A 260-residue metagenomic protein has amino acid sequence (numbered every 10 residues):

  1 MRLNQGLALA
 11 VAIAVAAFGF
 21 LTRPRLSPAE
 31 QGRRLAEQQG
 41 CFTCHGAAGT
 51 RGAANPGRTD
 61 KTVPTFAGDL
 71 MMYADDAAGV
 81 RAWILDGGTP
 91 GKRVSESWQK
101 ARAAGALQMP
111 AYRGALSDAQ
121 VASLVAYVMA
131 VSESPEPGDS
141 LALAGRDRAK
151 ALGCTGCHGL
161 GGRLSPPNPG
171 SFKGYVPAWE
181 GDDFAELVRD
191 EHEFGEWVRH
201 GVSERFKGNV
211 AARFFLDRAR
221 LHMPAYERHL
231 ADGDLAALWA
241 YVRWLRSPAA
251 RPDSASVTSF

Functional and structural regions predicted by a protein language model:
M1-V11: N-terminal Sec-pathway targeting helices
N4-Q5, F18-R25, Q108-E136, A219-F260: C-terminal capping alpha-helices of c-type cytochrome domains
V15-E37, G52, A74-A77, A126-K150 (+3 more regions): Electrostatic cytochrome c docking/interface patches
Q38-A48, L124, V128, G145 (+5 more regions): The canonical Cys-X-X-Cys-His
G49-L85, A106-A115, G162-R199, R220-H229: Gly/Gly-Pro-rich "capping" loops immediately C-terminal to redox-active cysteine motifs in periplasmic/lumenal
T50-A53, P90, V94, A115 (+5 more regions): Inter-heme linker and motif-flanking segments adjacent to c-type heme-binding CXXCH motifs in c-type cytochromes
A74-V131: Extended, hydrophobic interaction surfaces within ordered domains
R93-A104, P137-D139, K207-R218: Short helix/loop segment immediately N-terminal to the Walker
